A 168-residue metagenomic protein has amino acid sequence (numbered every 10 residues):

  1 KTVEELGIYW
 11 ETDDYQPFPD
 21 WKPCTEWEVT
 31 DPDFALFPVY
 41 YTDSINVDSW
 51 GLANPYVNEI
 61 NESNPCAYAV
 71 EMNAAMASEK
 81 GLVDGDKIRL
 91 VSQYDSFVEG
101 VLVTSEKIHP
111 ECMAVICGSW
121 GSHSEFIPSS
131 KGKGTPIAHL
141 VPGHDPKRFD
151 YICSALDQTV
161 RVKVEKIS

Functional and structural regions predicted by a protein language model:
K1-E59: Long, low-complexity segments enriched in small/aliphatic residues
N54-E71, A75-S168: Long, contiguous, secondary-structure-rich segments that constitute the structural scaffold of globular domains
